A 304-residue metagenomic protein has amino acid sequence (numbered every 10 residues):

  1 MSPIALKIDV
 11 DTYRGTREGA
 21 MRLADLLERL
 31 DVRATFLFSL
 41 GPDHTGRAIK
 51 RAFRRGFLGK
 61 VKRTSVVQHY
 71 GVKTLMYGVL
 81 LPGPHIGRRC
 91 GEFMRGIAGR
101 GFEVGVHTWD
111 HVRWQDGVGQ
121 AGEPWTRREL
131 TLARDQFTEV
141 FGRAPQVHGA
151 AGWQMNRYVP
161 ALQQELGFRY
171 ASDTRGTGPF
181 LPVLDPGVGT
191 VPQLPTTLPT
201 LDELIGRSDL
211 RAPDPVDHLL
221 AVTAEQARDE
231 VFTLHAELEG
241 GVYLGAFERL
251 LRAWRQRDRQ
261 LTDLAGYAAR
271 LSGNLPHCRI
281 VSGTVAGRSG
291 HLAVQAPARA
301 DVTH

Functional and structural regions predicted by a protein language model:
M1-V147, G152-P192, A212-F232, E239-H304: Catalytic alpha-helical scaffold of carbohydrate-active enzymes acting on polysaccharides/glycoconjugates
Q193-S208: Positively charged, amphipathic and often flexible ligand-engagement surfaces
P199, E237-E239: Short, glycine-/Ser/Thr-/acidic-enriched flexible segments
